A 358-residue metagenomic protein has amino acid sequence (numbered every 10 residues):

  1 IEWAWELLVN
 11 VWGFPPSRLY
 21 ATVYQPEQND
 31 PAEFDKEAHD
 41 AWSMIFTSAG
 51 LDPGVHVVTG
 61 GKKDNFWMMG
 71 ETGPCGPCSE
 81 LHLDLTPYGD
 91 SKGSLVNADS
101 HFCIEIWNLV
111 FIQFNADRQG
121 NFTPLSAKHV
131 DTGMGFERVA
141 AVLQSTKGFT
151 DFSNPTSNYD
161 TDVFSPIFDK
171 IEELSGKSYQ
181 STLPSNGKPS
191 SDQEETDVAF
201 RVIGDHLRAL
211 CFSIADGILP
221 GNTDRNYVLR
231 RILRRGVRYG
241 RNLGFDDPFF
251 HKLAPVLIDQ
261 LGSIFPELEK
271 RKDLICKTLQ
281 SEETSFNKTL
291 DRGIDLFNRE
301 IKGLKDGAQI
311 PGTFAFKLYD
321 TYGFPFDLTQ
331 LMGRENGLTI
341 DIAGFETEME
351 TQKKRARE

Functional and structural regions predicted by a protein language model:
I1-E358: A glycine- and charged-residue-rich anion-binding loop/surface
